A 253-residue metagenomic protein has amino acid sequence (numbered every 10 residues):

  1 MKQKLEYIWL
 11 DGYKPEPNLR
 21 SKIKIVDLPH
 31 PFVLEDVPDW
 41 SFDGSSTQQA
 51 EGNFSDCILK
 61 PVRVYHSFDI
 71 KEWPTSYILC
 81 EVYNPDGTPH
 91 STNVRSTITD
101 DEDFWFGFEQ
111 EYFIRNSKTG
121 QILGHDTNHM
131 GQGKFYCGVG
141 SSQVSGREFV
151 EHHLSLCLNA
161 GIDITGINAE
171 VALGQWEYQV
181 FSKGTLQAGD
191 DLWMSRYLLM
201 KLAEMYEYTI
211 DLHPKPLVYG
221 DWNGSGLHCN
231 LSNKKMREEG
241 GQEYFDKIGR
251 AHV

Functional and structural regions predicted by a protein language model:
M1-R250: Glycine-rich, acidic/polar active-site loops that bind/position phosphate-bearing ligands
